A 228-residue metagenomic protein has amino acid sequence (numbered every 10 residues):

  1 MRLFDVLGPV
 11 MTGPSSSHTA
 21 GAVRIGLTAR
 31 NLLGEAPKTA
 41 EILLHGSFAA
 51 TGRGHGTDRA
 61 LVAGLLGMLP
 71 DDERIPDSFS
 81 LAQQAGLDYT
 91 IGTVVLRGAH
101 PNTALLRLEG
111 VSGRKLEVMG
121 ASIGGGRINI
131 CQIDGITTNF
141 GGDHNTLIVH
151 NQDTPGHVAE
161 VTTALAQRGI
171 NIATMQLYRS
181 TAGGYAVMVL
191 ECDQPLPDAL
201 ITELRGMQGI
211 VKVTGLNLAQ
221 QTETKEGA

Functional and structural regions predicted by a protein language model:
M1-V10, A40-L43: Short, hydrophobic/aliphatic alpha-helical segments
G8-G26: Conserved phosphate/anionic-ligand binding catalytic regions in large, soluble enzymes, centered on
I25, G67-P70, I75-P76, Q84-G86 (+6 more regions): Protein-protein interaction/assembly regions in multi-subunit complexes
R30-E41: Non-transmembrane, aqueous-exposed alpha-helical and coiled segments at domain scale
E41-Q84: A structural-propensity feature for long, helix-poor, extended segments
T51-R59, P101-T103, A186-Q194: Short glycine/threonine-rich loop-to-helix capping motif typified by GTGT followed within a few residues by an Asp-Pro
L66-L116: Contiguous domain-boundary segments centered on the initiation and propagation of an alpha-helix
I91, M119-A228: A conserved regulatory-domain signal marking ACT and ACT-like small-molecule sensing domains and adjacent regulatory
